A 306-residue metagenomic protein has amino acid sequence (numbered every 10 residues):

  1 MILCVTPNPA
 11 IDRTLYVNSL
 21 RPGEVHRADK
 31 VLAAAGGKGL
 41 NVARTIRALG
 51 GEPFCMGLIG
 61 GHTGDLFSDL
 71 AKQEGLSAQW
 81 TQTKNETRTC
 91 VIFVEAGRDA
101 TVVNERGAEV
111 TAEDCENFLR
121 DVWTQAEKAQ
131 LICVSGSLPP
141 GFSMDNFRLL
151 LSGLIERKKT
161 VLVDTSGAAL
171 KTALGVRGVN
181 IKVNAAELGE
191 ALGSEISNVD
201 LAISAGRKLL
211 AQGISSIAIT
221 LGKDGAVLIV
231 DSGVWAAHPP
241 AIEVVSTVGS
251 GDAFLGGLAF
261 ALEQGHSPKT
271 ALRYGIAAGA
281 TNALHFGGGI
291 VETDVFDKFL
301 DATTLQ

Functional and structural regions predicted by a protein language model:
M1-G23: Positively charged, low-complexity intrinsically disordered leader regions
R27-T87, F299-A302: Substrate-binding N-lobe of the ribokinase-like
R47, I155, E263: Gly/Ala-rich phosphate-binding loop of Rossmann-like dinucleotide-binding domains, activating on the conserved
F93-K128: Conserved phosphate-binding/catalytic loop of the ribokinase/pfkB sugar-kinase fold
V102-N104, A129-S137, D164, K182-E187: Short beta-strands and strand-loop turn motifs
D145-S232: Conserved phosphate/ATP/ADP-binding segment of small-molecule kinases
K171, V199-Q306: Conserved phosphate-binding/catalytic region of the ribokinase-like
